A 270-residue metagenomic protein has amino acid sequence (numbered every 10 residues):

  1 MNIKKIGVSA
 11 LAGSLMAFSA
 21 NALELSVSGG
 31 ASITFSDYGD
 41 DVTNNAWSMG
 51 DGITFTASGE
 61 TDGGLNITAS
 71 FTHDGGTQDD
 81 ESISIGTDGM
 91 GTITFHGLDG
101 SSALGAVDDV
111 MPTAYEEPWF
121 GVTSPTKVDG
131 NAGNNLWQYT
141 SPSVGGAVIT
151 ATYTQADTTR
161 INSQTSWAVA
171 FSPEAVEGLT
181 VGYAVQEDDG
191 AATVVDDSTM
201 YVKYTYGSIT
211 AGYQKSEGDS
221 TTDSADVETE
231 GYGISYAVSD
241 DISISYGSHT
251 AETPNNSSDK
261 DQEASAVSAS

Functional and structural regions predicted by a protein language model:
M1-S270: Outer-membrane beta-barrel proteins
